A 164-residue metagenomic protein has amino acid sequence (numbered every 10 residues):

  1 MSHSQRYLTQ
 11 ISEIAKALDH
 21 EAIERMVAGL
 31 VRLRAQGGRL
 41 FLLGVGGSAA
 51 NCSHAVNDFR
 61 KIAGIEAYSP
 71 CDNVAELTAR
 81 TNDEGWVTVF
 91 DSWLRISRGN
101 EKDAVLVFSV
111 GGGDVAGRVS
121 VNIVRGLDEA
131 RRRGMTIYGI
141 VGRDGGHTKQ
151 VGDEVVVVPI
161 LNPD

Functional and structural regions predicted by a protein language model:
M1-L18: Generic N-terminal amphipathic, Lys/Arg-enriched alpha-helix
L18-Q36: A short, well-structured juxtamembrane/interface segment
V31-A104: Glycine-rich, small/polar surface segments that engage phosphate groups of diverse ligands
V45-A50, G112-D114, G145: Gly/Ser/Thr-rich loops at beta-strand to alpha-helix junctions that form or flank small-molecule/cofactor-binding
R60, V124-R133: Surface-exposed amphipathic alpha-helices with a cationic face
C71, S109, G139-G142: Short beta-strand/turn micro-motifs composed of small residues that flank or help shape donor/cofactor-binding pockets
G113-I123: Glycine/threonine-rich flexible loop motifs
R132, V141-D164: Short alpha-helices
